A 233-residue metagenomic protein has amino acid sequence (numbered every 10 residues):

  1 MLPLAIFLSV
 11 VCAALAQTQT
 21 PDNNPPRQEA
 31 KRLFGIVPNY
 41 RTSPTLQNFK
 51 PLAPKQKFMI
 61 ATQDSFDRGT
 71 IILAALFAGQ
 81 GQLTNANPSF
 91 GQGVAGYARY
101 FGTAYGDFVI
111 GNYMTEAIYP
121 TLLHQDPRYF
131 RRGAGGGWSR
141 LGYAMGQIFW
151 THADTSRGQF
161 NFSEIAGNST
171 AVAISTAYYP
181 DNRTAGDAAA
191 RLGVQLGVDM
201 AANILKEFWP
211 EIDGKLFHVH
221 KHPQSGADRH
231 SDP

Functional and structural regions predicted by a protein language model:
M1-L4: Bacterial N-terminal signal peptides that target proteins for export
L8-Y100, S139-W150, D154-T155, K206-P233: N-terminal targeting leaders of membrane proteins
A61-L83, G102-T121, F162-A177, A190-K206: Hydrophobic alpha-helical membrane-anchor/signal-helix detector
V94-F149: Mid-length scaffold segments of soluble, non-membrane domains
D126-G135, G146-P233: Membrane-interacting alpha-helical segments
